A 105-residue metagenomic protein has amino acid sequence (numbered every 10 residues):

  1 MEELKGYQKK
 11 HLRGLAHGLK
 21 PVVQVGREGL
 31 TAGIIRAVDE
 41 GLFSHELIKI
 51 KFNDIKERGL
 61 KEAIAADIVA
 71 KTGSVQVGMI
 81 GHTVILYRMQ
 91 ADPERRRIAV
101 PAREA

Functional and structural regions predicted by a protein language model:
M1-A105: Positively charged, polar, low-complexity stretches
